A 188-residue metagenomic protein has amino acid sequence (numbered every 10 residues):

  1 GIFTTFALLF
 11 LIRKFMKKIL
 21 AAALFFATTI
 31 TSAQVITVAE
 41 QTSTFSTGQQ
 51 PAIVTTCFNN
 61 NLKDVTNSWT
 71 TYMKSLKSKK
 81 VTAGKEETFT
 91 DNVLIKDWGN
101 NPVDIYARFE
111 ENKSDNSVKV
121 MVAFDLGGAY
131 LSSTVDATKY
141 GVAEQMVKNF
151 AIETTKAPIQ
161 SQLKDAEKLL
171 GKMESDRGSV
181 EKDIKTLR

Functional and structural regions predicted by a protein language model:
G1-T37: Bacterial Sec-dependent N-terminal signal peptides
I2, F58-K63, F150, T154: Aromatic-residue detector
A22-A23, I105, K182: Intrinsically disordered, low-complexity segments enriched in polar/charged small residues
I30-A33, W69, K79, T134-D136 (+1 more regions): General "foldedness" signal
T31, G84, T88, N92 (+1 more regions): A sequence-level detector of short, solvent-exposed, charge-rich linear segments
Q34-L126: N-terminal, leucine/charged-rich tether regions that mediate assembly and partner docking in large macromolecular
A123-T186: Long, amphipathic alpha-helical segments that form or neighbor coiled-coils/leucine zippers used for dimerization
